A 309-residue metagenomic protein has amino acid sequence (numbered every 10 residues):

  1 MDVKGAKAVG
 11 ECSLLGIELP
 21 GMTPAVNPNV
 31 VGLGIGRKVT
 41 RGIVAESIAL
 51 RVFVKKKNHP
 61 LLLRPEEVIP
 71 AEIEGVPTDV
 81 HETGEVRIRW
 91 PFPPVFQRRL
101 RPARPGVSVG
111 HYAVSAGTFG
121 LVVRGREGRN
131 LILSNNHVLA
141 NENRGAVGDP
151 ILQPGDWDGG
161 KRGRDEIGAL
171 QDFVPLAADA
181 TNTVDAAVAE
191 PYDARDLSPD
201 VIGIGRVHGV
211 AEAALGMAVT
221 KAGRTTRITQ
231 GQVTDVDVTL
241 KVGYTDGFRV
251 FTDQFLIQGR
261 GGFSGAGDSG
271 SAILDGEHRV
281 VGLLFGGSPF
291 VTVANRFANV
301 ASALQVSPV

Functional and structural regions predicted by a protein language model:
M1-V123, F297-V300: Noncatalytic regulatory segments and standalone regulatory/sensor domains
C12-S13, Q305-P308: N-terminal organellar transit peptides
M22, H208-E212, S264: Short, surface-exposed secondary-structure edge patches
G34-R37, D237, R260-G261: Short, well-ordered turn and helix-capping elements at secondary-structure junctions
F92-Q254, Q258, L274-E277, V281 (+3 more regions): Serine endopeptidase catalytic core focused on the charge-relay Asp
G265-S269: Short, small/polar residue-rich loop motifs at catalytic or cofactor-binding pockets
S288-P289: A short acidic/small-residue loop/turn micro-motif
